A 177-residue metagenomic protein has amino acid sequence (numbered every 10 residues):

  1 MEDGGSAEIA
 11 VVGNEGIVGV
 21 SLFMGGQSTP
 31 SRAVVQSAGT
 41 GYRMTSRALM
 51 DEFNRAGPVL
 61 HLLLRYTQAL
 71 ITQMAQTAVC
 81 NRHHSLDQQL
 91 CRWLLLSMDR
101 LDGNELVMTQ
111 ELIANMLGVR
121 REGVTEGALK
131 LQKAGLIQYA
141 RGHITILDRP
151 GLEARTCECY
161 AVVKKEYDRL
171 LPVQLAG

Functional and structural regions predicted by a protein language model:
M1-S6: Cytochrome P450 core scaffold surrounding the K-helix E-X-X-R motif and the conserved "meander" helix-loop region
A7, S28, G39, Y139-R141 (+1 more regions): Short edge beta-strand segments in beta-sheet-rich domains
A10-R65, T72, Q76: Cyclic-nucleotide recognition modules
V11-N14, G19-G26, D51, C80-N81 (+5 more regions): Generic structural "secondary-structure junction" signal
L22, Y42, C80, C157-C159 (+1 more regions): Functionally engaged cysteine thiol sites
Q36-A38, F53-R120: Polybasic "coupling" helices that flank or enter modular domains
L96-G177: Phosphate-/nucleic-acid-contacting segments
